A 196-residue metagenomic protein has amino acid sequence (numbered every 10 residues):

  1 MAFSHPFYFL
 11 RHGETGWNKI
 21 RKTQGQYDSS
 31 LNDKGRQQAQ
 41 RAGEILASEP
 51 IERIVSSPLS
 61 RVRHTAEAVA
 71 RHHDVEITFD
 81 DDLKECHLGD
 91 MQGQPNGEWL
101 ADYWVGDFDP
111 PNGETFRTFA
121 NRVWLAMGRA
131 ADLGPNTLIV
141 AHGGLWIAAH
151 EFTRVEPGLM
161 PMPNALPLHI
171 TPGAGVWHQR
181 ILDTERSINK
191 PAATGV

Functional and structural regions predicted by a protein language model:
H5, L10, E14-H73, D102 (+1 more regions): Active-site-proximal alpha-helix that buttresses catalytic centers in soluble enzyme cores
F7, P135-G143: Generic beta-sheet signal
T15, L145-W146: Short active-site segment of divalent metal-dependent hydrolases/proteases that encodes the spacing between
S30, R71-L125, R180-D183, G195-V196: Phosphate-handling substructures
S48-P50, A130-P135: Glycine-rich phosphate-binding loop signature in dinucleotide/nucleotide-binding domains
P50-D82, G173-V196: Conserved histidine-centered catalytic loops in small-molecule metabolism enzymes
S56-S57, N121, V140-A141: Short beta-strand scaffold positions
E156-I181: Domain-level recognition of soluble alpha/beta enzyme cores, biased toward histidine phosphatases/phosphomutases
